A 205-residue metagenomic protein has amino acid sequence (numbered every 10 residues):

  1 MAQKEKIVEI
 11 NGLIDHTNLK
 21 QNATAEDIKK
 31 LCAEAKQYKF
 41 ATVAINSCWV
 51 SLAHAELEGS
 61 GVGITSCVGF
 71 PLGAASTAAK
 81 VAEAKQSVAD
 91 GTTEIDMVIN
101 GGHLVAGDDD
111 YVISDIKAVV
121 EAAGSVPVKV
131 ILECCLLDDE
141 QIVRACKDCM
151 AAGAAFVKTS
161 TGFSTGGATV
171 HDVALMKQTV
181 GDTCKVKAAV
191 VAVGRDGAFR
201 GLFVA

Functional and structural regions predicted by a protein language model:
Q3-Y38, T42, C48-A188, R195-A205: Alpha/beta enzyme core
